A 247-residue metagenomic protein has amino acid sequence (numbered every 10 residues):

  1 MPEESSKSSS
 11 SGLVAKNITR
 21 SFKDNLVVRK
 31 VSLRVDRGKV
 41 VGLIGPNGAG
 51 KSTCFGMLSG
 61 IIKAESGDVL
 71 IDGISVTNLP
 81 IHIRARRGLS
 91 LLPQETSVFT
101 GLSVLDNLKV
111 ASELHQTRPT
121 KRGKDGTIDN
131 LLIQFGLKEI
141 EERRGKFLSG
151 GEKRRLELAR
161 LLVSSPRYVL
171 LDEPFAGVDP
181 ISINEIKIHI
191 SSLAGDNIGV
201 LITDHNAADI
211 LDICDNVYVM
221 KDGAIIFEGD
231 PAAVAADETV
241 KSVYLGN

Functional and structural regions predicted by a protein language model:
I44-P46: The feature captures the beta-strand-to-loop junction immediately N-terminal to the Walker
S59: Helix-to-loop junction immediately C-terminal to a conserved catalytic motif
S75-E95, K121, D125, V234-E238: ABC ATPase NBD coupling module
K121-I140, K187-S191, T239: Conserved ABC ATPase "signature" region
R144-L148, E152: Conserved ABC ATPase signature
V169-E173: Catalytic Walker B motif of ABC-type/P-loop ATPase nucleotide-binding domains
